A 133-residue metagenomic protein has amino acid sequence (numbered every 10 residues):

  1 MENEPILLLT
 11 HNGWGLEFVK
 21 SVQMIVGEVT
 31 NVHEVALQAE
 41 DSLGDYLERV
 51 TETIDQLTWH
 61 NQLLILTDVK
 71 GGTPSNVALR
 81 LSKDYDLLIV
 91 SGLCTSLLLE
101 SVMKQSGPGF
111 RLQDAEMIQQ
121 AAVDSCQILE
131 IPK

Functional and structural regions predicted by a protein language model:
M1-L66, K70-K133: N-terminal loops that bind phosphate or other acidic moieties and the adjacent beta-alpha structural core
